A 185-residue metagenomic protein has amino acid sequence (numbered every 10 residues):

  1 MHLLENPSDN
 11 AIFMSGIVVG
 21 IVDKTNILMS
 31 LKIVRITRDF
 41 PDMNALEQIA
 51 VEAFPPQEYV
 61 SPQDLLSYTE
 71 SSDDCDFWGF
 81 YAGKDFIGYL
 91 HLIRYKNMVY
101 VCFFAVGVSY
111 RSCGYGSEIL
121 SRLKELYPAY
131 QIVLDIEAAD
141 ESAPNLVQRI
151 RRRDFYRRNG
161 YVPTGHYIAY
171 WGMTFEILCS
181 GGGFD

Functional and structural regions predicted by a protein language model:
K24-D64, G181: Short amphipathic alpha-helix that is part of the acyltransferase structural core
A53-A82: Active-site rim helix/loop that mediates acceptor-substrate recognition in acyltransferases
G79, D85-I93, M98-A105: Conserved beta-strand in the GNAT
V106, S112-L126: Conserved acetyl-CoA-binding loop-helix of GNAT-fold acetyltransferases
Y127-Q148: Conserved GNAT acetyl-CoA-binding A-motif
R149-I150, G165-D185: C-terminal "cap" of GNAT-fold acetyltransferases
R152-T164: Conserved acetyl-CoA-binding loop of GNAT-fold acetyltransferases
